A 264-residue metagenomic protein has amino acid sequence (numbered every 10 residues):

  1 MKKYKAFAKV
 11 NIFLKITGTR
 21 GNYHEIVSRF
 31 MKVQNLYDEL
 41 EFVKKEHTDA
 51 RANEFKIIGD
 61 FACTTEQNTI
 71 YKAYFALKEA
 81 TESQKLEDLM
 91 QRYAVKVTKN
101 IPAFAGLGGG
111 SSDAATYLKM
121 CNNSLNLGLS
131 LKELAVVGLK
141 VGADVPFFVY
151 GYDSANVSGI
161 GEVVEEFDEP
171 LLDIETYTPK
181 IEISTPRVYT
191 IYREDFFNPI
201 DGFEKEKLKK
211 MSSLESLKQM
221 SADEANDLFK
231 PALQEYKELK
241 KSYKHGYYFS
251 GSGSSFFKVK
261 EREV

Functional and structural regions predicted by a protein language model:
M1-A105, N123-K132, D168-P170, T178-P179: ATP-binding N-lobe of GHMP and related small-molecule kinases
I12, L40-F42, I70, G110 (+4 more regions): Residue-level signal for inorganic ion chemistry
L14, D38-F42, D144-V149, N156 (+2 more regions): Short beta-strand scaffold segments in enzyme catalytic cores
N53-F55, F148-Y248, V259-E263: Conserved, helical-rich catalytic subdomain that frames metal- and/or nucleotide-binding sites in enzyme alpha/beta
Y71-R92, K119, M220-L239: A short, flexible low-complexity segment enriched in Lys/Arg and Gly/Pro that occurs in N-terminal basic tails
K96-N123, A143, Y247-K258: Glycine/serine-rich anion-binding loops at beta->alpha junctions that coordinate negatively charged ligand groups
A114, L118-G159: Contiguous, small/hydrophobic- and glycine-enriched helical/loop subdomains that border and often "cap" functional
